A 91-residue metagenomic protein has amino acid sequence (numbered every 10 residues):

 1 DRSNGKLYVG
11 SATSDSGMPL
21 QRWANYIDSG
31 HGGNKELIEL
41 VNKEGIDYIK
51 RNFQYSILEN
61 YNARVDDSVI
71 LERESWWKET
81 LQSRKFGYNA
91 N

Functional and structural regions predicted by a protein language model:
D1, S29-G32, G87-N91: Glycine-centered flexibility motif
D1-T13, S68: GIY-YIG nuclease catalytic motif and its immediate N-terminal context
D15-V65: Conserved short loop/helix modules at catalytic or binding sites in compact beta-alpha or helix-hairpin-helix contexts
D47-N91: Boundary/linker segments flanking structured domains
